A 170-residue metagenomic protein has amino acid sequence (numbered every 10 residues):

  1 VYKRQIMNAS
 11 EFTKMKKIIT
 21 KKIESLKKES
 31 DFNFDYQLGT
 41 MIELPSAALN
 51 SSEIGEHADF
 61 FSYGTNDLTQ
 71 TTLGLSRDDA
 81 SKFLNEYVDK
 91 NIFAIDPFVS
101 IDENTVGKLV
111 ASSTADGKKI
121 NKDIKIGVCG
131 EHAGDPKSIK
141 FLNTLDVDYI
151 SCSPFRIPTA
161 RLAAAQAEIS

Functional and structural regions predicted by a protein language model:
K3-S170: Conserved alpha/beta-domain cores
